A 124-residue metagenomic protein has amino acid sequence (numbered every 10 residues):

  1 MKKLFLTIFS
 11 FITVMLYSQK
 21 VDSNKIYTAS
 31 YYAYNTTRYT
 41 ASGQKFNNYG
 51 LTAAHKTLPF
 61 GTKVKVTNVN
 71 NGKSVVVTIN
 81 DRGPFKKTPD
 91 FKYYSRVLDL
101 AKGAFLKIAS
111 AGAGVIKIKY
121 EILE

Functional and structural regions predicted by a protein language model:
M1-L4: Positively charged n-region of N-terminal signal peptides that target proteins for export
F9-S18: Hydrophobic h-region of N-terminal signal peptides that target proteins for export in Gram-negative bacteria
Y17-E124: Secreted/periplasmic proteins
